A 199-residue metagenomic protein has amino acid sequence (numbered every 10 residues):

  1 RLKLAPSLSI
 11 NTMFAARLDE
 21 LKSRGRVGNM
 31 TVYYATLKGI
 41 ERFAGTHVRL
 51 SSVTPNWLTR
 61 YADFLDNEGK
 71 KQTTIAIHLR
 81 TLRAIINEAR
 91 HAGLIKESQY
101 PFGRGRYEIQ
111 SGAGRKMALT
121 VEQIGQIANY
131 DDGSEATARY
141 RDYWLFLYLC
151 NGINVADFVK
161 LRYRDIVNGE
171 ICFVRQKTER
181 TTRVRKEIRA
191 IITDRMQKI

Functional and structural regions predicted by a protein language model:
L2-G69: Basic/aromatic-enriched alpha-helical hairpins
I10, N29, Y33, T54 (+5 more regions): Hydrophobic (often cysteine-bearing) scaffold residues that line and stabilize catalytic clefts of nucleotide/cofactor
R17, T36, W57-F64, H78-T81 (+5 more regions): Short, hydrophobic/aromatic alpha-helical segments in well-folded domains
G39-R42, T46-N56, N67-P101, N151-I153: N-terminal DNA-binding recognition helix of tyrosine site-specific recombinases/integrases
L50, W57, E135-A138, C150 (+2 more regions): Secondary-structure capping and boundary motifs in well-ordered enzyme cores
P55, V121-I124, T193, Q197: ATP/adenylate-binding site constellation spanning eukaryotic-like Ser/Thr protein kinases, ABC-transporter
A76, Q99-V155, V159: Basic, Lys/Arg- and aromatic-enriched nucleic-acid-binding interface segment
R104-G105, K160-I199: Conserved tyrosine-mediated DNA breakage-rejoining catalytic core shared by Y-recombinases
